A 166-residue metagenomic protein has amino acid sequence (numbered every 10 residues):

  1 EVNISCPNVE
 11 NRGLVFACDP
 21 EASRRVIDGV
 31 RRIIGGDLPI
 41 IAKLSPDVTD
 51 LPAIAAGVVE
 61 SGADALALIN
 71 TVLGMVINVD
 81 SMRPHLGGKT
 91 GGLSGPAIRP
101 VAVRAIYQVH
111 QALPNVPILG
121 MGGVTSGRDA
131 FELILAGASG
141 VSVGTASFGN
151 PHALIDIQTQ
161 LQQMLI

Functional and structural regions predicted by a protein language model:
E1-L119, R128-V143: Alpha/beta enzyme core
C18, G149-N150: Sparse recognition of residues in long alpha-helices and their boundaries
V59, H85, H152-A153, Q160: A sequence-level detector of short, solvent-exposed, charge-rich linear segments
L73, N150, M164: The DNA-recognition helices of helix-turn-helix-type DNA-binding domains
V76-N78, N150-L154: Short, charged, surface-exposed secondary-structure boundary motifs
R99, I155, T159-I166: Extended, intrinsically disordered, low-complexity segments
G120-G123, S142-V143, G149, Q160: Helical hairpin unit composed of two closely spaced alpha helices linked by a short loop
